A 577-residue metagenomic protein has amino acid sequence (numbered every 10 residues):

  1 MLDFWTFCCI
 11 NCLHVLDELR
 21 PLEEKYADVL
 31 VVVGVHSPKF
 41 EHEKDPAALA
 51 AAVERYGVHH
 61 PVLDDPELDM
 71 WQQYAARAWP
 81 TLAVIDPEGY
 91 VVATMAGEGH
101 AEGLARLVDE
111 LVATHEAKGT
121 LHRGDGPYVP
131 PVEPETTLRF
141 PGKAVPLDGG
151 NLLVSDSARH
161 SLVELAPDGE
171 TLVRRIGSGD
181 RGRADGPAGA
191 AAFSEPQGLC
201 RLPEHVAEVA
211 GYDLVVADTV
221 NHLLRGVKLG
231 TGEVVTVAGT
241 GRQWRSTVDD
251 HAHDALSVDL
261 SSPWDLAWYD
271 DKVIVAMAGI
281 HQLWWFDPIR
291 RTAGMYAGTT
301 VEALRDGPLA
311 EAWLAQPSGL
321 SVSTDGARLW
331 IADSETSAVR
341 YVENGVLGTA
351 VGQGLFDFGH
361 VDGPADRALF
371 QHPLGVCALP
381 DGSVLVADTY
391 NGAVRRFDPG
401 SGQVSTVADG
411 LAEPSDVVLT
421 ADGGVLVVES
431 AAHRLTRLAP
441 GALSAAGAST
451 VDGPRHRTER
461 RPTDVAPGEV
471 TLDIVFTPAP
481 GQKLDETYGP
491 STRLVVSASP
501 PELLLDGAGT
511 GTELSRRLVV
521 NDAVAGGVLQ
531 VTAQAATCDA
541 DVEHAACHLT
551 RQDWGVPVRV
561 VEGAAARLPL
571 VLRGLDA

Functional and structural regions predicted by a protein language model:
F4-R20, K483-L484: Conserved redox-active cysteine motifs that mediate thiol-disulfide chemistry, especially di-cysteine Cys-X(1-2)-Cys
L13-R55, P66-M70: Structural microenvironment flanking redox-active thiols in thiol-disulfide oxidoreductases
A50-W79, A83-I85: Short, internal strand/loop/helix patches that form the active-site neighborhood or redox-interaction surface
D86-D148, L443-S444: Thiol-/selenol-based redox modules, centered on thioredoxin-like and closely related oxidoreductase domains
L121-G142, A158, G169-G198, E233-S262 (+4 more regions): Gly/Pro-rich loop segments of beta-rich domains
P146-G149, R201-G211, W268-D271, V322-G326 (+2 more regions): Residue-level detector of Asp-centered blade-edge/turn motifs that repeat once per structural unit in beta-propeller
L147, L152-A158, V209-V220, K228 (+5 more regions): Conserved beta-strand positions in repeat-built beta-propeller and related beta-rich domains
E170-V173, G441-A577: Extracellular/lumen-exposed scaffold segments
